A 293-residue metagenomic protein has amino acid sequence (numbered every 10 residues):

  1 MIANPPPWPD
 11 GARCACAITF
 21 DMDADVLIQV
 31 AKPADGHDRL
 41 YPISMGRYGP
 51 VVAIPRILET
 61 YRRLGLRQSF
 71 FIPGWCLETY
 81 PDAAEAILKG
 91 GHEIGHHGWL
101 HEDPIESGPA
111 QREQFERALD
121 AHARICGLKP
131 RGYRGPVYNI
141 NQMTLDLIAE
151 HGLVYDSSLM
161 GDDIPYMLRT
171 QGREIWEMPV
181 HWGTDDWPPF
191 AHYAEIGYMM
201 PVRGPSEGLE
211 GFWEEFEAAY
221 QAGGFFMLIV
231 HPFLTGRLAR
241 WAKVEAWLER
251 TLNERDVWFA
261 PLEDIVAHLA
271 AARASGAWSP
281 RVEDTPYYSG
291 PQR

Functional and structural regions predicted by a protein language model:
M1-G132, V137-D185, G208-L228, G236-R293: Catalytic alpha-helical scaffold of carbohydrate-active enzymes acting on polysaccharides/glycoconjugates
E102, P130, A194-G204, H231-F233: Surface-exposed cleft-lining segments at the edges of enzyme active sites
P179-M199: Glycine-rich, positively charged active-site loop/lid region within alpha/beta enzyme cores that binds and organizes
